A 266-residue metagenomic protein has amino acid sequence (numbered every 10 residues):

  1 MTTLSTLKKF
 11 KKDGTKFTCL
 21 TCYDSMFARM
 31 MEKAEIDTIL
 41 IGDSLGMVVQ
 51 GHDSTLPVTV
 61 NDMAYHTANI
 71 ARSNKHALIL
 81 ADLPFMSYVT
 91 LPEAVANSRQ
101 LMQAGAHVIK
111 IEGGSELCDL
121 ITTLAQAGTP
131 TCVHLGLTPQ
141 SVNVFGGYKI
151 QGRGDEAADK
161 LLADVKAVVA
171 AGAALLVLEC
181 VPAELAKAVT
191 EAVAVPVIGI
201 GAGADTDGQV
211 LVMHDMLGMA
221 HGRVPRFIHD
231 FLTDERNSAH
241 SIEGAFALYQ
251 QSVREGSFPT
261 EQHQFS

Functional and structural regions predicted by a protein language model:
T2-S266: Alpha/beta enzyme core
